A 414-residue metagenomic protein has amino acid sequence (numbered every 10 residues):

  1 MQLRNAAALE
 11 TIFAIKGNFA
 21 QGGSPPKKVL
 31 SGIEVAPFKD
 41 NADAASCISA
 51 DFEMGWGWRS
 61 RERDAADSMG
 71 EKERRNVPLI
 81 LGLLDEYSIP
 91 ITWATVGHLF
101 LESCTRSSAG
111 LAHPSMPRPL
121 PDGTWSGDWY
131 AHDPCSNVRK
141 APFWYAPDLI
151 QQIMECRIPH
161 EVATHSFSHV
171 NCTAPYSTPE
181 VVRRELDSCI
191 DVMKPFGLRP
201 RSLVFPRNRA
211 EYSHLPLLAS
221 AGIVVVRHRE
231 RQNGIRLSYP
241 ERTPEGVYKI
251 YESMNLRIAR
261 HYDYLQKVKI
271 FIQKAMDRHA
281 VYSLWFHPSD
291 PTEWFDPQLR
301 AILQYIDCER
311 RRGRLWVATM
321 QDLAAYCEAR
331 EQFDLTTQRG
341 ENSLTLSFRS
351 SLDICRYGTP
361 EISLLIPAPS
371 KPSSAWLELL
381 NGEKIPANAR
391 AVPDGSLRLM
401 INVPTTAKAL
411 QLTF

Functional and structural regions predicted by a protein language model:
Q2-S202, R207-Y248, Y264-L284, P291-F414: Catalytic alpha-helical scaffold of carbohydrate-active enzymes acting on polysaccharides/glycoconjugates
E252-M254, F286: Active-site donor-binding loop signature of nucleotide-sugar glycosyltransferases
M254-Y264: C-terminal amphipathic alpha-helical segment
